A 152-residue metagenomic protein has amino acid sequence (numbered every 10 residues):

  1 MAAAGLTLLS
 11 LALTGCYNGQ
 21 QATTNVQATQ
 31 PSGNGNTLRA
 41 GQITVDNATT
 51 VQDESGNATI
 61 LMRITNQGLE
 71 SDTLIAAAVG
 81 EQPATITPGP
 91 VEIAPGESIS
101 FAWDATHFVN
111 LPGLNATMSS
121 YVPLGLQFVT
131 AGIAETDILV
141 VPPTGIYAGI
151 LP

Functional and structural regions predicted by a protein language model:
L11-G15: C-terminal motif of bacterial Sec signal peptides marking the signal peptidase cleavage site
Y17-Q20: Bacterial signal peptide processing site
A22-L38, E135, V141-P152: Extracytoplasmic/periplasmic copper-protein system
T37-V51: N-terminal edge beta-strand
S55-L61, N115-P123: Short, solvent-exposed loop/turn segments enriched in Ser/Thr/Gly
M62-L69: Asparagine-centered strand-capping/turn motif at beta-strand->loop junctions
L69-P83: Short acidic, flexible loop segments centered on an aromatic residue
A84-G113: Intrinsically disordered, low-complexity Pro/Gly/Ser/Thr-rich segments with frequent PxxP/GP/PP motifs and embedded
